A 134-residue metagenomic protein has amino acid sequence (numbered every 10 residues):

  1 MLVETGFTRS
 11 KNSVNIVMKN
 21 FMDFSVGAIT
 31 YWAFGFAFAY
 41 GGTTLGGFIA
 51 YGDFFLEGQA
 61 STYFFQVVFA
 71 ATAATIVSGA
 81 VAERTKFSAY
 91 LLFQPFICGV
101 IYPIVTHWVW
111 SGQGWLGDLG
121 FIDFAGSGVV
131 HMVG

Functional and structural regions predicted by a protein language model:
M1-G134: Hydrophobic alpha-helical transmembrane bundles of multi-pass membrane proteins
